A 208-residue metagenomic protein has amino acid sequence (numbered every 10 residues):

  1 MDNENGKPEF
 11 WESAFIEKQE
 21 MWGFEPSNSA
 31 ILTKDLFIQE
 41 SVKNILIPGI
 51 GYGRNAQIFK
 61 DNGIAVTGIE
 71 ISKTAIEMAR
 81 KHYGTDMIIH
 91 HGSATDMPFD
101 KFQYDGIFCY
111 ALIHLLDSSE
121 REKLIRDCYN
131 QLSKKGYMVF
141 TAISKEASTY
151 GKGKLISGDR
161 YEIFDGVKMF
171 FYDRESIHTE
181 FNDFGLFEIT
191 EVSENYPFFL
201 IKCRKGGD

Functional and structural regions predicted by a protein language model:
M1-I47, G51-F99, L116, E120-K123 (+1 more regions): Class I (Rossmann-like) S-adenosyl-L-methionine-dependent methyltransferase catalytic domain, capturing the SAM-binding
F108: A conserved beta-strand element that flanks and buttresses the S-adenosyl-L-methionine
A111-L115: Short catalytic micro-motifs in class I SAM-dependent methyltransferases
E122-K134: A short glycine-rich, Lys/Arg-flanked "PGG" loop and its adjoining helix->strand segment in the class I
